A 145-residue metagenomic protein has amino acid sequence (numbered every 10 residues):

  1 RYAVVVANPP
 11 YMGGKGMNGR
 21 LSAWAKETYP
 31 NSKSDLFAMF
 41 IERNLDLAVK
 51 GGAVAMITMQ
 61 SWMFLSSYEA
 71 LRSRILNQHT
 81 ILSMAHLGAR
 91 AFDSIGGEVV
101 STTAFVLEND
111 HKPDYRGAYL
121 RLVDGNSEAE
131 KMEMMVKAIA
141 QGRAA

Functional and structural regions predicted by a protein language model:
R1-A3, H79-A85, R90-A145: Polynucleotide-recognition surfaces of large bacterial nucleic-acid defense/processing enzymes
V6: N-terminal Rossmann-like NAD(P) cofactor-binding module of classical short-chain dehydrogenase/reductase
Y11, P30-A89, A104-F105: Conserved Class I SAM-dependent methyltransferase catalytic core
M12-K33: Mobile active-site "lid"/loop adjacent to the S-adenosyl-L-methionine
G14-L21, L65-E69, R116: Short, solvent-exposed loop/turn and secondary-structure capping segments
G19-S22, K50-A53, S83, R143-A145: Short acidic (Asp/Glu) and glycine-rich catalytic loops that position anionic groups and cofactors
W24, T28, R74, A138: Residues that form generic nucleotide/phosphate-binding pockets
